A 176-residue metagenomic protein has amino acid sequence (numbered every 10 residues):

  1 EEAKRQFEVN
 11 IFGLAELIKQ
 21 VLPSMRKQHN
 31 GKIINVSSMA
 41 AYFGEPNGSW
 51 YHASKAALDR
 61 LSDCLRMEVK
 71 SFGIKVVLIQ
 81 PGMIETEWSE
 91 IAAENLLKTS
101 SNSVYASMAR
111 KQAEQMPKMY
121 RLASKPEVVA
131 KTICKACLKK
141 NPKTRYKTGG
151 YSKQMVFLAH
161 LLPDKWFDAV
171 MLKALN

Functional and structural regions predicted by a protein language model:
E1-K4: Substrate-binding pocket helix/loop in short-chain dehydrogenase/reductase
I18, S54-A57: Active-site helix of classical SDR
I18-K19, D63: A short, exposed helix-loop element centered on a Lys and neighboring polar residues
S38: Residue(s) in the substrate-gating loop at a strand-loop-helix junction that position the organic substrate next
F43, C64-K75: Active-site-adjacent segment of SDR/Rossmann-fold oxidoreductases
F43-W50: Active-site loop immediately N-terminal to the catalytic Tyr-X3-Lys motif of short-chain dehydrogenase/reductase
K70-Y120: C-terminal beta-strand-loop-alpha-helix "lid" module of Rossmann-like NAD(P)-dependent dehydrogenases
